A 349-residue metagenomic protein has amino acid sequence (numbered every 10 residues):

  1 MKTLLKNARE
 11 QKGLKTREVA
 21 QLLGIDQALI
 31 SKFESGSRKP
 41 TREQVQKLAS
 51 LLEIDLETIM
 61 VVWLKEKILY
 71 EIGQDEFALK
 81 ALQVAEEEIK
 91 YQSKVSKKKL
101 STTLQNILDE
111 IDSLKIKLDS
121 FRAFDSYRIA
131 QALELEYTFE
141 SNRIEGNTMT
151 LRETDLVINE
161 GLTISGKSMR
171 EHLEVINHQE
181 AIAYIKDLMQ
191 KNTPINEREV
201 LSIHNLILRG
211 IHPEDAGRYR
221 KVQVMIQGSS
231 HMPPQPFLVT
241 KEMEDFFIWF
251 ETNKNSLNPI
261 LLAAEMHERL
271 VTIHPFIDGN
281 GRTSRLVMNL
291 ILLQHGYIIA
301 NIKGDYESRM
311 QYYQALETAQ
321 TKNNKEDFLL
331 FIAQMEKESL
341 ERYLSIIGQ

Functional and structural regions predicted by a protein language model:
T3-L22: Short basic helix-loop element that most often maps to the first helix and adjoining turn of HTH DNA-binding modules
L5, T16, Q27, R42-V45: Helix-turn-helix DNA-binding elements, focusing on the entry/boundary residues of the two helices that contact DNA
L5, V19-A20, I30-F33, I59: Conserved hydrophobic/aromatic packing and binding residues within compact polymer-binding modules
G24-K39: Recognition helix of helix-turn-helix/homeodomain-like DNA-binding domains that insert into the DNA major groove
E43-T58: DNA major-groove recognition helix of helix-turn-helix/homeodomain DNA-binding modules
E66-E76, E86-Q349: FIC/Doc superfamily catalytic core
